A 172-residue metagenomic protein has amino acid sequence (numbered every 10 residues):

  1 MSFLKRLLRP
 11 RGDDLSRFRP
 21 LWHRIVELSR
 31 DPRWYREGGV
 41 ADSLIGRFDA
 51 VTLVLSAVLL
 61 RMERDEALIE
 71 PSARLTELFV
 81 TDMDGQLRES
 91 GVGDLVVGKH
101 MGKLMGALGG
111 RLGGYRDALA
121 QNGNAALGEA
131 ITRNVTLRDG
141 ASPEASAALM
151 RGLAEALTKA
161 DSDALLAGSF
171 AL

Functional and structural regions predicted by a protein language model:
M1-L172: Surface/interface-facing alpha-helical segments and adjacent flexible terminal/loop regions used for partner/assembly
